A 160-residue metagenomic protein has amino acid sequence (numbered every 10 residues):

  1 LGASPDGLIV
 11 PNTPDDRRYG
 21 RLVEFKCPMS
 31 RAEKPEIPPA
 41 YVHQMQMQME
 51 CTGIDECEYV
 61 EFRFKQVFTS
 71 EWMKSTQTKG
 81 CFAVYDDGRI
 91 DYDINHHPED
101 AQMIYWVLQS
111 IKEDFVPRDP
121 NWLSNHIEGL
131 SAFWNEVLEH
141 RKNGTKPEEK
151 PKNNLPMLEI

Functional and structural regions predicted by a protein language model:
L1-I160: Accessory terminal regions of nucleic-acid processing enzymes
